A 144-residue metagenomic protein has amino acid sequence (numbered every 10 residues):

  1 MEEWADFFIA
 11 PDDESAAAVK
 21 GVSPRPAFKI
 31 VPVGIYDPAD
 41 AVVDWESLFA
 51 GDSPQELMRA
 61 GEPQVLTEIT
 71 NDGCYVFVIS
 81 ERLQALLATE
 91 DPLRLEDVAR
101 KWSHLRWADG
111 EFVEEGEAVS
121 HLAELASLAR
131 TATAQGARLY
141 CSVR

Functional and structural regions predicted by a protein language model:
M1-S127, T131-Q135: Acidic (Asp/Glu-rich) sequence patches and key acidic residues that form negatively charged surfaces used
R138-V143: A structural signal for short, well-ordered beta-strand segments and their strand-loop junctions that often border
